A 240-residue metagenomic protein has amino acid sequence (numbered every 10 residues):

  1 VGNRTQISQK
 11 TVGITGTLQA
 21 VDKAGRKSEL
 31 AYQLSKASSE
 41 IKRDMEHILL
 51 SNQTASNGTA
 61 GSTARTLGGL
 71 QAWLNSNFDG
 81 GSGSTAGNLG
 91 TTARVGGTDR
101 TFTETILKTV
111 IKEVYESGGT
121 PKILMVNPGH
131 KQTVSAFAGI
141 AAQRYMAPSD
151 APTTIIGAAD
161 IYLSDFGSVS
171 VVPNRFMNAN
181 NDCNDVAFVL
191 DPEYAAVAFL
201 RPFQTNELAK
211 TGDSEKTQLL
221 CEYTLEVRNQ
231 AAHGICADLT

Functional and structural regions predicted by a protein language model:
V1-T240: Flexible, glycine/threonine- and acidic-rich loop/arm segments that mediate assembly and lattice contacts in viral
